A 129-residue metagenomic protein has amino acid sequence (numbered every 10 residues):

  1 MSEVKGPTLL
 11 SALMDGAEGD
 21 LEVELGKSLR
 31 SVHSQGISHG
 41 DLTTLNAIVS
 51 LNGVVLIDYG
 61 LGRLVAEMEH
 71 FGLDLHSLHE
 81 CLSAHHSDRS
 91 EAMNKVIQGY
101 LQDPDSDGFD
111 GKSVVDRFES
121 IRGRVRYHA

Functional and structural regions predicted by a protein language model:
M1-V23: Conserved structural core of kinase catalytic domains
E3-G6, L45, Y59: Beta-hairpin (beta-strand-turn-beta-strand) motif
T8, L13, D41, L51 (+1 more regions): Activation segment
E22-L25, L75: Heptad-repeat coiled-coil signal-transmission/dimerization helices
L29-V32: Conserved hydrophobic alpha-helix
S34-N46: Catalytic-loop of the protein kinase fold
N46-L56: Conserved protein kinase catalytic/activation segment
V55, Y59-A129: C-lobe/activation-segment region of protein kinase-like
